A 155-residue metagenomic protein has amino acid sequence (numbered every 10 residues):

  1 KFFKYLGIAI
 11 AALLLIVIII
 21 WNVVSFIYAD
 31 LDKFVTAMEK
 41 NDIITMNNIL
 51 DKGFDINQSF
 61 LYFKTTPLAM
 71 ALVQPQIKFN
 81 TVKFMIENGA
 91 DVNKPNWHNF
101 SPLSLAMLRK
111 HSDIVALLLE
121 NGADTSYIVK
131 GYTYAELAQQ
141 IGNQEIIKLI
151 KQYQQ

Functional and structural regions predicted by a protein language model:
K1-K52, Y62, V73, K83 (+1 more regions): Intrinsically disordered, low-complexity regulatory segments in ankyrin-centric signaling systems
Y28-T36, S59-L72, P95-P102, I128-Y134: Ankyrin-repeat boundary/"N-cap" motif
T36-D42, A69-K78, L105-H111, L137-N143: Ankyrin repeat A-helix N-terminal signature
D42-L50, Q76-I86, H111-L119, N143-Q152: Ankyrin repeat structural motif
P95-V129: Ankyrin-repeat and related helical/solenoid repeat scaffolds used for protein-protein interactions
T125-Q155: Leucine-rich solenoid repeat scaffolds
